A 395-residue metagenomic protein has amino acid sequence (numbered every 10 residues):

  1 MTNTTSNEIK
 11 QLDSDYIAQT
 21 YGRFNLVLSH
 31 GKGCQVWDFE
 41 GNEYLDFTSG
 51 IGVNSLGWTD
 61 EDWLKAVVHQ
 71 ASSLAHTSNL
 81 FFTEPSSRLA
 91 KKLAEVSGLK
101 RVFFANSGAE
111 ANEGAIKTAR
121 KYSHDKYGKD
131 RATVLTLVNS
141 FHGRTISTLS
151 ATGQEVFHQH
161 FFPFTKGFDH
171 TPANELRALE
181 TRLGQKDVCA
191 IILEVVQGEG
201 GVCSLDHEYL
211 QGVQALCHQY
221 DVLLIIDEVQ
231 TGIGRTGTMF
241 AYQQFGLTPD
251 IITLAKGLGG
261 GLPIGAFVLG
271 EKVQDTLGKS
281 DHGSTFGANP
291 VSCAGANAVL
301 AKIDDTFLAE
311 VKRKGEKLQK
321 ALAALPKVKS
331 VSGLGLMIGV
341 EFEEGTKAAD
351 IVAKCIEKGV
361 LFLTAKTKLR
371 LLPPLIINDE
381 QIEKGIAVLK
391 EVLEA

Functional and structural regions predicted by a protein language model:
T2-A395: Conserved N-terminal phosphate-binding loop of PLP-dependent enzymes in the Aspartate aminotransferase
